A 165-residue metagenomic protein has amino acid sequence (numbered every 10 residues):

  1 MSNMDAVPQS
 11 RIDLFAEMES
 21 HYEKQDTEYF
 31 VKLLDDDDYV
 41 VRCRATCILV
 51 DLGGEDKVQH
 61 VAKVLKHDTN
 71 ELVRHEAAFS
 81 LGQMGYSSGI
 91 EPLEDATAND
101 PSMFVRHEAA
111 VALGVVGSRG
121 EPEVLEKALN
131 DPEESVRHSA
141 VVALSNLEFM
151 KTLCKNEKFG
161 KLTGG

Functional and structural regions predicted by a protein language model:
S2-K32: N-terminal "cap/leader" segments of large eukaryotic alpha-helical scaffolds
P8, Y39-V40, E55, N70-L72 (+2 more regions): Alpha-helix N-cap/helix-start positions at coil->helix boundaries
E17-S20, I48, S80, A112 (+1 more regions): Core register positions within helices of long alpha-helical scaffolds
H21-D35, G54-K66, Y86-A98, S118-N130 (+1 more regions): Amphipathic alpha-helical scaffolding segments comprising HEAT/armadillo-like alpha-solenoid repeats
Y39-I48, H75-S80: Non-membrane alpha-helical segments in proteins
P132-V142, E157: Solenoidal tandem-repeat scaffolds enriched in leucines and small polar residues
